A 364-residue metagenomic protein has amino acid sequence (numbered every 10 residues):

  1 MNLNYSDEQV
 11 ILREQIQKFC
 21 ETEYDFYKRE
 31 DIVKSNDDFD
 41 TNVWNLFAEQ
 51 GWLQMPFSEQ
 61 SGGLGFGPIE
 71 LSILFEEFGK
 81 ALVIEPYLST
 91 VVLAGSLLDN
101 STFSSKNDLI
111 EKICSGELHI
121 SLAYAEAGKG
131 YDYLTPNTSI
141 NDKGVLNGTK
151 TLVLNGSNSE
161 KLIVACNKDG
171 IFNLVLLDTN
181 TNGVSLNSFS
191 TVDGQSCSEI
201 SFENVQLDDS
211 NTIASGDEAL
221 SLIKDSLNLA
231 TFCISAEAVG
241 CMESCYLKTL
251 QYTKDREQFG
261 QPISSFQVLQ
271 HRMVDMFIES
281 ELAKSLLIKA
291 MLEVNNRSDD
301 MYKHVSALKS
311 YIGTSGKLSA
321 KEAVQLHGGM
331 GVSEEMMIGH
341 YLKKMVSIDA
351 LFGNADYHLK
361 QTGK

Functional and structural regions predicted by a protein language model:
M1-L82, S101, S105, K112 (+3 more regions): Alpha-helical interface subdomain recognition
F66-G67, D132-L134, N155-S159: Short glycine/proline-enriched turns and hinge-like loops at secondary-structure junctions
V83-S104: N-terminal glycine-rich flavin-associated loop
L98-T102, V164-N167, V175-T179, S201-E203 (+1 more regions): Short beta-strand-to-turn element immediately C-terminal to the catalytic PLP-Schiff-base lysine in fold type I
G116-A127: A short, Trp-centered hydrophobic/proline-enriched beta-strand micro-motif
Y131, T135-N137, L152-V153, D178-S215: Flexible, small-/acidic-enriched active-site or ligand-binding loops
T138-D142: A structural signal for short hydrophobic beta-strand segments in well-ordered beta-sheet cores
N147-V184: A short core secondary-structure module
